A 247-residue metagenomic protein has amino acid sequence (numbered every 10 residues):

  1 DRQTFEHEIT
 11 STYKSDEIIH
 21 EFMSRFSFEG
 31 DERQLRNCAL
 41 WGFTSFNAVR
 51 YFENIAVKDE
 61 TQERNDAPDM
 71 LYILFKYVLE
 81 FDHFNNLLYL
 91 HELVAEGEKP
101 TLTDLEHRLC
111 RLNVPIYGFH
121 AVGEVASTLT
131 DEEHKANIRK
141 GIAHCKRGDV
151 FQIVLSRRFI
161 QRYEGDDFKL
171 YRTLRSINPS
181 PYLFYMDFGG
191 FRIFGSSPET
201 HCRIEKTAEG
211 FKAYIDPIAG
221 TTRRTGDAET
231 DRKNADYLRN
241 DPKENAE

Functional and structural regions predicted by a protein language model:
D1-E247: Extended alpha-helical targeting/anchoring segments, especially N-terminal organellar/secretory targeting helices
